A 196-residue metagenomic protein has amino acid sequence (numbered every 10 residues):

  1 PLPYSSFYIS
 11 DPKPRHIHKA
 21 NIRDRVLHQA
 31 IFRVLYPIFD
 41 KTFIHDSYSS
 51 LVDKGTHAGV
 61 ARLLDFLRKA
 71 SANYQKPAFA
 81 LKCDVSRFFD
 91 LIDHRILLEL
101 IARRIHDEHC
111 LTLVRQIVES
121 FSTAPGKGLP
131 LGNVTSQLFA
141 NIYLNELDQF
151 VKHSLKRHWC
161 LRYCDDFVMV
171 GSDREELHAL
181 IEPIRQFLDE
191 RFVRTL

Functional and structural regions predicted by a protein language model:
L2-K13, D40: A short glycine/small-residue-enriched secondary-structure motif
P3, D46, F66-L196: Conserved polymerase palm-domain catalytic core
Y8-I17, P125-L131: Active-site flanking loop/helix segments enriched in acidic
H18-V26, I105: Structural motif
P37, K41-D46: Charged boundary/loop elements
S50-V52: Basic, flexible linker segments flanking DNA-binding modules in nucleic acid-interacting mobile-element proteins
T56, V60, L64: Duplex nucleic acid-engaging cores and interfaces of nucleic-acid transaction enzymes
